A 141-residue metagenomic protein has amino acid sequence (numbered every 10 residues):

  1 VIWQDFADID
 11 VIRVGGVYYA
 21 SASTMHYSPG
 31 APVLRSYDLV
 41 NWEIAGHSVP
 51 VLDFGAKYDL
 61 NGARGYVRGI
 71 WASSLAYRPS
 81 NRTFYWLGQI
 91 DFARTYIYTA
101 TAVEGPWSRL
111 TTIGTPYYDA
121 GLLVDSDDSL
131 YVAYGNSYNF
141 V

Functional and structural regions predicted by a protein language model:
V1-V141: Carbohydrate-active catalytic/glycan-binding domains of CAZyme proteins, especially the secreted or lumenal ectodomains
